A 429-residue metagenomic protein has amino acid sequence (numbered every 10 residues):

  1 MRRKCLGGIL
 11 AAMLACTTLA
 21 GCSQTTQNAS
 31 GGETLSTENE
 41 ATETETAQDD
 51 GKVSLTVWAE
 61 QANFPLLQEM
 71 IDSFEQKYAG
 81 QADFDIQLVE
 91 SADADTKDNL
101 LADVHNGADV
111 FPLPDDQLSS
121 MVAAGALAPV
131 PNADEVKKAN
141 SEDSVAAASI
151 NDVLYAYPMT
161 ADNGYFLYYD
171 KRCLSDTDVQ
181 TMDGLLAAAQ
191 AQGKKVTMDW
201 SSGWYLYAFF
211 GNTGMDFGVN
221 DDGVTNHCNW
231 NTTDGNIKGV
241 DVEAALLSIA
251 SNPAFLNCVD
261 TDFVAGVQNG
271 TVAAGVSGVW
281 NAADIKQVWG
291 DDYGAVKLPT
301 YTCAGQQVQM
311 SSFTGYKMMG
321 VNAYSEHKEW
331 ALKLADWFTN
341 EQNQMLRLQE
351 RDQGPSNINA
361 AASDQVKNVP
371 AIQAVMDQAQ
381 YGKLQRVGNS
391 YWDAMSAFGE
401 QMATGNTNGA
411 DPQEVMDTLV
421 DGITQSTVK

Functional and structural regions predicted by a protein language model:
C22-Q117, D421-K429: Conserved N-terminal structural module of periplasmic/extracytoplasmic solute-binding proteins
L66, K195, D199, A335-I358: Periplasmic-binding protein-like
L101-A102, N106-D109, K137-Y169, K194-M198 (+2 more regions): A structural signal for short loop-to-beta-strand junctions that line the ligand-binding cleft of periplasmic/secreted
D115-Y165, T177, D183-L186, G294-K297 (+1 more regions): Hinge/lid segment of periplasmic solute-binding proteins
Y155-M159, Y165, G184-N231, V272: Extracytoplasmic/periplasmic solute-binding protein
T225-V259: Glycine-centered hinge/linker elements that transmit conformational signals in sensory and ligand-binding systems
Q287-E350: Extracytoplasmic/periplasmic substrate-recognition and gating elements
F313, E350-G354, P370-K429: C-terminal capping/gating helix-and-loop segments adjacent to ligand/active sites or protein-protein/ligand interfaces
